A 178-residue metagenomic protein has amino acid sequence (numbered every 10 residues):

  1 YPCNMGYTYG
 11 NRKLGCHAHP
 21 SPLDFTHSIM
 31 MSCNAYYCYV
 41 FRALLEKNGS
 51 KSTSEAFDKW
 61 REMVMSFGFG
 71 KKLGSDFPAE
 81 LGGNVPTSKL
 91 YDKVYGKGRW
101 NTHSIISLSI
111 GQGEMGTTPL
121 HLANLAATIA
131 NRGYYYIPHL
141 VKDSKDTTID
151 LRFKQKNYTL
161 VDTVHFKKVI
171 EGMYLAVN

Functional and structural regions predicted by a protein language model:
Y1-N178: Beta-lactam-recognizing serine transpeptidase/beta-lactamase-like catalytic domain environment
